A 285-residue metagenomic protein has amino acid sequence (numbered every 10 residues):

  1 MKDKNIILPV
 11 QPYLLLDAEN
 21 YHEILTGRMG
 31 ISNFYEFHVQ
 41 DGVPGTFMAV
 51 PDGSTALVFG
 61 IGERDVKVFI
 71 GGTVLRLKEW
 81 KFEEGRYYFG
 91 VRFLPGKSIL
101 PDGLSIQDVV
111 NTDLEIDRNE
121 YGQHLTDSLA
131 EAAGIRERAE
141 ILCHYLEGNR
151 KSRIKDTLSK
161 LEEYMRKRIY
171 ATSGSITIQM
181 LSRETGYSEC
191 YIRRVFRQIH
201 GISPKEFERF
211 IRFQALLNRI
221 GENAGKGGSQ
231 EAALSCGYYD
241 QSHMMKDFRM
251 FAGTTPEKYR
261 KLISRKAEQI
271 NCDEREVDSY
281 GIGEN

Functional and structural regions predicted by a protein language model:
M1-E163, I169-A171, T177-Q179, T185-E189 (+5 more regions): Alpha-helical bundle regulatory/interaction domains
I176, R193-Q198, K205-E208: Long, low-complexity intrinsically disordered regions
Q198-I202, D247-Y259: A secondary-structure capping/hinge motif
F207-F210, S242: Conserved structured core elements
